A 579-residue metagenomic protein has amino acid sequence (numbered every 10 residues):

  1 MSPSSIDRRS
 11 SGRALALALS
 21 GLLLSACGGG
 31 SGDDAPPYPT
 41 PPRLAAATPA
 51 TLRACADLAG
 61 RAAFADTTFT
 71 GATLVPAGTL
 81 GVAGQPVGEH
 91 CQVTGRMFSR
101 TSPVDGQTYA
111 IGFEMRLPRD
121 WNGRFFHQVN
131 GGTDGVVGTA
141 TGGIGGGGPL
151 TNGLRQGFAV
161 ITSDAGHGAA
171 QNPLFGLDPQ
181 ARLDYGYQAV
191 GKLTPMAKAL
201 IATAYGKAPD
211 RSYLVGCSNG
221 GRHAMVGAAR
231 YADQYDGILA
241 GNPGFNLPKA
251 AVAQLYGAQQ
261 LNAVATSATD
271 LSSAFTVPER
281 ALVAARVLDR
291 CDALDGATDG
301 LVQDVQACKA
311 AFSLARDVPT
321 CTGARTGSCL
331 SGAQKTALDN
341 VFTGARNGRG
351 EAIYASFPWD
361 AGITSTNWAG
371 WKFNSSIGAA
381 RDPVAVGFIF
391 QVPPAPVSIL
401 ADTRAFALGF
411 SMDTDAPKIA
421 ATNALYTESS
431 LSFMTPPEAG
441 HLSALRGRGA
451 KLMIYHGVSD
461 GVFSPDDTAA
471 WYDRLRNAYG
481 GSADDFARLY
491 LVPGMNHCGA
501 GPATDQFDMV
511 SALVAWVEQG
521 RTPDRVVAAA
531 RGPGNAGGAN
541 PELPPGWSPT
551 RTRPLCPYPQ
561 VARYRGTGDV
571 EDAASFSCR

Functional and structural regions predicted by a protein language model:
L23-A26: C-terminal motif of bacterial Sec signal peptides marking the signal peptidase cleavage site
S31-R124, V137-A140, G147-G148, A284 (+4 more regions): Catalytic-loop region of hydrolases
N122, N130-P209, V252-A253, F406-M434 (+1 more regions): Cap/lid segment of the alpha/beta-hydrolase catalytic domain
K207-S218: Alpha/beta-hydrolase fold nucleophile elbow
G216-V226: Glycine-rich nucleophile elbow surrounding the catalytic serine of serine-hydrolase chemistry
V226-A228, D233-G348, L491: A catalytic-pocket lid/entrance helix-loop region that shapes and gates access to the active site across common
M453-H456: Short beta-strand/loop motif that positions the catalytic acidic residue of the alpha/beta-hydrolase fold
F486-A500, G532-N535: Histidine-bearing beta->alpha loop at or near hydrolase active sites
